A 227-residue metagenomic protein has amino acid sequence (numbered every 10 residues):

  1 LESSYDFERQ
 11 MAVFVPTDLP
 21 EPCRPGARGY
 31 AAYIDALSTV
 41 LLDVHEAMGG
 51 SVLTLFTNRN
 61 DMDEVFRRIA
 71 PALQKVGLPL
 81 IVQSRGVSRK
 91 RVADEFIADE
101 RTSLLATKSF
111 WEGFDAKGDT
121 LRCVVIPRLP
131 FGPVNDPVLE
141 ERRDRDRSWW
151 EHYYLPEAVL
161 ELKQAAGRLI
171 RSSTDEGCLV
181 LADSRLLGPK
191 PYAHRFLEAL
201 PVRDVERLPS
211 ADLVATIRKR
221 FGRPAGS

Functional and structural regions predicted by a protein language model:
L1-S227: ASCE RecA-like P-loop NTPase motor cores that couple ATP hydrolysis to mechanical translocation on nucleic acids
